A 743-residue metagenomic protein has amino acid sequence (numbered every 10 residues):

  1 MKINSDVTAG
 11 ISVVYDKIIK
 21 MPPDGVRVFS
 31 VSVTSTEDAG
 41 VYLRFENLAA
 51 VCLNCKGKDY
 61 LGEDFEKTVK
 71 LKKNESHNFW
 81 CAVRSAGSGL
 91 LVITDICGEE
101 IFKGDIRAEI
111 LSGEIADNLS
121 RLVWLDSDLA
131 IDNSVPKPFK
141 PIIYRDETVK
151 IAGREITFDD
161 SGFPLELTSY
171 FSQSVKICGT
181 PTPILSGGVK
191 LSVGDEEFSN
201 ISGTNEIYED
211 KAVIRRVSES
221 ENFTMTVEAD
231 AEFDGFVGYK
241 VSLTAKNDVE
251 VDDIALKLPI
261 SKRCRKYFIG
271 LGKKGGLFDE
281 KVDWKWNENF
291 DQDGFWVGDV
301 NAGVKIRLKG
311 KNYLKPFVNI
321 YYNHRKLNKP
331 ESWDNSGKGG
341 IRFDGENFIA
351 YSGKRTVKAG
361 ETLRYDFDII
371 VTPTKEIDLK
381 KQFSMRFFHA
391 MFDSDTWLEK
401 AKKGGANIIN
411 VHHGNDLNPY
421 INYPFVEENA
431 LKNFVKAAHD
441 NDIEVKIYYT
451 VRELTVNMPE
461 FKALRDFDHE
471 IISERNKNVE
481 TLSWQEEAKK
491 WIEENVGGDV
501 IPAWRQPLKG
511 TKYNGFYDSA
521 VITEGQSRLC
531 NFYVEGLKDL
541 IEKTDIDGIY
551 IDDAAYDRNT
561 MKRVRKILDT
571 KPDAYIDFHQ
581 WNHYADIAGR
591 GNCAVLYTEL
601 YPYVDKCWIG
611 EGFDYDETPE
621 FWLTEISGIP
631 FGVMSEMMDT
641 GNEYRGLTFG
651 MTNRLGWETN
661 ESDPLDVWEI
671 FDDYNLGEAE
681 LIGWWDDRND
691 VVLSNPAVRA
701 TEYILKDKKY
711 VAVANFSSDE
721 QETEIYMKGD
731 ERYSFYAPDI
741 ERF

Functional and structural regions predicted by a protein language model:
Y15-A39, F79, V241-L243: Extra-cytoplasmic beta-strand recognition segments
R27-F29, K72-C81, R355-P373, F743: Short Pro-Gly-centered flexible turn/kink motifs
V33-S35, D95, V241-N247, V713-S717: Asparagine-centered strand-capping/turn motif at beta-strand->loop junctions
W80-A86, A108-T362: Beta-strand/loop-rich accessory regions of lumenal/periplasmic or secreted enzymes, predominantly carbohydrate-active
G98-I101, S127, N222, D252 (+6 more regions): Conserved structural scaffold segments of CAZyme catalytic domains across common CAZy folds
G360-E361, K562-D739: Active-site-proximal substrate-binding groove within the catalytic cores of carbohydrate-active enzymes
F383-F392, H412-E428, G515-N531, D545-A555: The substrate-binding groove and active-site-proximal loops of carbohydrate-active enzymes, especially glycoside
I447, V451-T544: Active-site-adjacent "subsite" loops/lids of carbohydrate-active enzymes
